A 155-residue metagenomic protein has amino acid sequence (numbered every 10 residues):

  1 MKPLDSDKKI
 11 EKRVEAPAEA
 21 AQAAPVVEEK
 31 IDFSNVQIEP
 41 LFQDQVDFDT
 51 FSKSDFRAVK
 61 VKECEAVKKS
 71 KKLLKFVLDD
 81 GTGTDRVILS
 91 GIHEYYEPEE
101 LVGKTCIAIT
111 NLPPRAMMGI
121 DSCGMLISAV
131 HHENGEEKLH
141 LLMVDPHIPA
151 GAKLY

Functional and structural regions predicted by a protein language model:
M1-P3, D7-Y155: Phosphate-backbone binding interfaces of nucleic-acid-interacting proteins
